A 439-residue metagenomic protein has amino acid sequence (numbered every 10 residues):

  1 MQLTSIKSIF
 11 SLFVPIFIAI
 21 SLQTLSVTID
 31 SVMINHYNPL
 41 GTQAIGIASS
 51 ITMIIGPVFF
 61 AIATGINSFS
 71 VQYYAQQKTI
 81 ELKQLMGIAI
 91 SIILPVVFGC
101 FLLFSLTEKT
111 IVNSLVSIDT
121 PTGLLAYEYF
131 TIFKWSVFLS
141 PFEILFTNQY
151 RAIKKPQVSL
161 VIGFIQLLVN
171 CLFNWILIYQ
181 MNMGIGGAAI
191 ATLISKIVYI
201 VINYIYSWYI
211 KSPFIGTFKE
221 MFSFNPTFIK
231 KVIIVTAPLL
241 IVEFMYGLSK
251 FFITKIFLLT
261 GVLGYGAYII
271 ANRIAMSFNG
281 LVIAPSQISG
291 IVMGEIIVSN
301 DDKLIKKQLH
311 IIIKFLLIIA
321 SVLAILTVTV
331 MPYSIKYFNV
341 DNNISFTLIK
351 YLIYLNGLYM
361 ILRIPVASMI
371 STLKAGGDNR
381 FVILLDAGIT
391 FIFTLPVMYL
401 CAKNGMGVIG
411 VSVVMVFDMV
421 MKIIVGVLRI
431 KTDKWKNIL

Functional and structural regions predicted by a protein language model:
M1-I16, S70-S136, Q180-A237, M293-Y359 (+1 more regions): Short alpha-helical transmembrane segments in multi-pass integral membrane proteins
T4-V32, H36-Y37, M53-G65, F69 (+6 more regions): N-terminal transmembrane alpha-helices
S11-D30, I132, E143, Q166 (+5 more regions): Transmembrane helical elements of multi-pass membrane transporters/channels
S21, L25-Q43, V112-T120, I176-M183 (+3 more regions): Helix-terminus/linker motif at the lipid-water interface of multi-pass membrane proteins
Q23, V27-D30, I34, G56-A63 (+16 more regions): Alpha-helical transmembrane segments and their lipid-water interface positions in multi-pass membrane proteins
T42-L102, S140-K154, V158, Y265-M331 (+2 more regions): Small-residue-rich hydrophobic transmembrane alpha-helices
A63, I132-R151, S159-N170, A188-N203 (+4 more regions): Short runs within selected transmembrane alpha-helices of multi-pass transporters and secretion channels
